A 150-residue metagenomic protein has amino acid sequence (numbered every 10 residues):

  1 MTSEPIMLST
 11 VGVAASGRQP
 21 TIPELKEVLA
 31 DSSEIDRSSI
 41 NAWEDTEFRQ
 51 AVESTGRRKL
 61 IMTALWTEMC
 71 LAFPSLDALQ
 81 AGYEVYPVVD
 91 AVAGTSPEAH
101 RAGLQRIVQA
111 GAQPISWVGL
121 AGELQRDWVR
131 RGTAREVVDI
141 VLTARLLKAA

Functional and structural regions predicted by a protein language model:
T2-E4, A14-A150: Active-site-adjacent betaalpha module
T10-V11: Glycine-rich N-terminal segment of FAD-binding domains in flavoprotein oxidoreductases, spanning the beta-loop-helix
